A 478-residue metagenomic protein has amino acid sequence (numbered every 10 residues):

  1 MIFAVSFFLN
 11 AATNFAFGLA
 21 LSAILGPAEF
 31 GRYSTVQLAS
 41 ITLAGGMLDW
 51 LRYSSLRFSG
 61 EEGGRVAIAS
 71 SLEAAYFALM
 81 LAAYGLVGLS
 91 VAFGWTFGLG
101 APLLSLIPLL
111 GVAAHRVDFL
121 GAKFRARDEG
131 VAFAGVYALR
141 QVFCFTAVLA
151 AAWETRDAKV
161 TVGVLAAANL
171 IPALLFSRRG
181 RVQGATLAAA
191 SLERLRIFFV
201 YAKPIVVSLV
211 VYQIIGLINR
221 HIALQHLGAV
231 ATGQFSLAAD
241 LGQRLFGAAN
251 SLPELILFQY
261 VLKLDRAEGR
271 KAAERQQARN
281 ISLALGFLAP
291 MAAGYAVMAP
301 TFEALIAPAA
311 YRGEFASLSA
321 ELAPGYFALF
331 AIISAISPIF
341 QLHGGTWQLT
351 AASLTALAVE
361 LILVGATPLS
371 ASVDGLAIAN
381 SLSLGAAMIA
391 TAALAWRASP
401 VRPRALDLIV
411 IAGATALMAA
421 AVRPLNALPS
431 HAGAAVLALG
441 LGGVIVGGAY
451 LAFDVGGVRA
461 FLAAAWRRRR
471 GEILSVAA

Functional and structural regions predicted by a protein language model:
I2-N14, R140, T161-F176, G180 (+7 more regions): Transmembrane helical elements of multi-pass membrane transporters/channels
I2-N14, V36, I41, G45-A92 (+4 more regions): Membrane-water interface segments that mark the loop-to-transmembrane alpha-helix transition
S6, N10-N14, G18, V36-L56 (+11 more regions): Short runs within selected transmembrane alpha-helices of multi-pass transporters and secretion channels
A20-T42, A158, I197-Y201, I205 (+4 more regions): Interfacial/gating helices of multi-pass transporter permease domains
M47-G63, A126, A238, G242-L285 (+1 more regions): Helix-loop junctions and terminal segments of transmembrane helices in multi-pass membrane transport/translocation
L48, E73-L99, T146, A150-W153 (+4 more regions): Alpha-helical transmembrane segments of multi-pass membrane transport and lipid-handling proteins
Y76-L217: Hydrophobic transmembrane helix module of multi-pass membrane transport proteins
A229, A420-A478: Membrane-proximal transmembrane or re-entrant/amphipathic helices at the cytosolic face
